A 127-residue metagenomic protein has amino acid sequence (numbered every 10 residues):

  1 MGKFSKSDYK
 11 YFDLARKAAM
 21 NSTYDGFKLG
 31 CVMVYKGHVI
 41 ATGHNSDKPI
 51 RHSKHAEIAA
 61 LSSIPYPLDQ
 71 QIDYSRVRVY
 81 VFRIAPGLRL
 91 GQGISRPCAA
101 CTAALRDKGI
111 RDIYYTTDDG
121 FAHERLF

Functional and structural regions predicted by a protein language model:
G2-F27: Short, basic/aromatic recognition patches
K28-L29, Y74: Alpha-helix N-cap and coil->helix boundary residues
G30, H38-V39: N-terminal amphipathic, basic helical "cap/leader" segment at the start of enzyme domains
Y35, A41-F127: Zn2+-dependent cytidine deaminase-like catalytic core
